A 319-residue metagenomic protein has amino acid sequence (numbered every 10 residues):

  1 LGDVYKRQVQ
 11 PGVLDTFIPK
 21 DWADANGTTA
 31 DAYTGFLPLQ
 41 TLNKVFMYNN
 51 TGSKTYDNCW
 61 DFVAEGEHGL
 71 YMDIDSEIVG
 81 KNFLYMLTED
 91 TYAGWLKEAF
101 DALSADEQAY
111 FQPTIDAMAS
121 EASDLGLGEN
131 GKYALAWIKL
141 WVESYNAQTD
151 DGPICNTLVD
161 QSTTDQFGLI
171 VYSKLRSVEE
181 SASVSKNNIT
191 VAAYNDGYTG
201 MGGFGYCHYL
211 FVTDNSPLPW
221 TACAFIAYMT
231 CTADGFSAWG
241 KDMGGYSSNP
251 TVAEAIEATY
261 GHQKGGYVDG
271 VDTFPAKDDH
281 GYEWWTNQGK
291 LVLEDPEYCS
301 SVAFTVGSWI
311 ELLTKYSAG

Functional and structural regions predicted by a protein language model:
L1-Y5: Short, small-residue-biased leader/transition segments that mark boundaries at the very start of proteins
K6-V9, A30-Y33, S177-G197: Ligand-binding "clamshell"
Q8-M72: A conserved helix-loop-strand patch within extracytoplasmic ligand-binding domains of the periplasmic binding
T51-D57, E89-E98, S216-A222: Short helix-loop capping/hinge motifs at secondary-structure junctions, enriched in acidic/polar residues
G80-T190: Ligand-binding pocket segment of bilobal, Venus flytrap-like solute-binding proteins
P153, T163-Q166, A182-K241: Extracytoplasmic/periplasmic substrate-recognition and gating elements
H208-N287: Mature extracytoplasmic/periplasmic domains
P275-G319: Conserved C-terminal helix/tail region of periplasmic/extracytoplasmic solute-binding proteins
